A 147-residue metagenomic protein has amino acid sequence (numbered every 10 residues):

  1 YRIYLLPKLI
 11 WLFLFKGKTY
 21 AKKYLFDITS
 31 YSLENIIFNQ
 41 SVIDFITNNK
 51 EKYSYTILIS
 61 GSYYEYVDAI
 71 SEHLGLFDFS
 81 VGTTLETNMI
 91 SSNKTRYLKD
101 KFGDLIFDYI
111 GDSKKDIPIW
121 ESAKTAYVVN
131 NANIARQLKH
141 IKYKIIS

Functional and structural regions predicted by a protein language model:
Y1-E51: A metal-dependent, Asp-based hydrolase signature
L33-S147: C-terminal cap/substrate-recognition subdomain and adjoining C-terminal extension of metal-dependent phosphatase-like
